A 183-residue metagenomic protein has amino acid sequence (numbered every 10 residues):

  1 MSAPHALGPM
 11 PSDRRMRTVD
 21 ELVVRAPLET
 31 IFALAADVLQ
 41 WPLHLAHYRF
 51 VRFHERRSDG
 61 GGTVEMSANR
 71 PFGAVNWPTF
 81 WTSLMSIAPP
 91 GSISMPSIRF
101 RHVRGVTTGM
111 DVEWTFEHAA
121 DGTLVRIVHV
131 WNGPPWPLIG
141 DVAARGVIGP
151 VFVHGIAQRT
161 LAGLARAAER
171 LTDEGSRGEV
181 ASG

Functional and structural regions predicted by a protein language model:
M1-G60, A181-G183: Hydrophobic ligand-binding cavity/cleft-lining segments
S2-A3, E65-P71, V128-N132: Generic short beta-strand segments
P11, R52-V106, Q158-G183: Glycine-rich portal/gate segments that line the openings of hydrophobic small-molecule binding cavities
R15-V23, G61-T63, F80, S97 (+2 more regions): Intrinsic-disorder/low-complexity, polar/charged segments enriched in Ser/Thr/Lys/Arg/Asp/Glu/Gln
D20-L22, V51-F53, T79-I87, H102 (+2 more regions): Hydrophobic/aromatic beta-strand elements that line small-molecule binding cavities or substrate pockets in beta-rich
P27, S58-D59, P90, A119-G122: Short strand-connecting beta-turns/loops that link adjacent beta-strands
T30-A35, W41, M85, V125-I127 (+1 more regions): Hydrophobic pocket/interface hotspot
R101-Q158, G175: Beta-strand/loop substructures that line and gate deep hydrophobic ligand-binding cavities in soluble
